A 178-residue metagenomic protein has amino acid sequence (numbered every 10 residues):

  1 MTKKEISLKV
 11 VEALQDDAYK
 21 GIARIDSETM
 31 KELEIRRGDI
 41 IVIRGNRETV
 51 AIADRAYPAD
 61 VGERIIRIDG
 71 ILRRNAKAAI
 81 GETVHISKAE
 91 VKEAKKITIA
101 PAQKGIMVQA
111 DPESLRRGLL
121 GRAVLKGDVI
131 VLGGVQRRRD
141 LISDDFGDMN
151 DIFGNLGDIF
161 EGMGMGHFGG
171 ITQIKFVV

Functional and structural regions predicted by a protein language model:
M1-V178: Beta-strand/loop-dominated core regions that host nucleotide or nucleotide-derived cofactor-binding catalytic loops
